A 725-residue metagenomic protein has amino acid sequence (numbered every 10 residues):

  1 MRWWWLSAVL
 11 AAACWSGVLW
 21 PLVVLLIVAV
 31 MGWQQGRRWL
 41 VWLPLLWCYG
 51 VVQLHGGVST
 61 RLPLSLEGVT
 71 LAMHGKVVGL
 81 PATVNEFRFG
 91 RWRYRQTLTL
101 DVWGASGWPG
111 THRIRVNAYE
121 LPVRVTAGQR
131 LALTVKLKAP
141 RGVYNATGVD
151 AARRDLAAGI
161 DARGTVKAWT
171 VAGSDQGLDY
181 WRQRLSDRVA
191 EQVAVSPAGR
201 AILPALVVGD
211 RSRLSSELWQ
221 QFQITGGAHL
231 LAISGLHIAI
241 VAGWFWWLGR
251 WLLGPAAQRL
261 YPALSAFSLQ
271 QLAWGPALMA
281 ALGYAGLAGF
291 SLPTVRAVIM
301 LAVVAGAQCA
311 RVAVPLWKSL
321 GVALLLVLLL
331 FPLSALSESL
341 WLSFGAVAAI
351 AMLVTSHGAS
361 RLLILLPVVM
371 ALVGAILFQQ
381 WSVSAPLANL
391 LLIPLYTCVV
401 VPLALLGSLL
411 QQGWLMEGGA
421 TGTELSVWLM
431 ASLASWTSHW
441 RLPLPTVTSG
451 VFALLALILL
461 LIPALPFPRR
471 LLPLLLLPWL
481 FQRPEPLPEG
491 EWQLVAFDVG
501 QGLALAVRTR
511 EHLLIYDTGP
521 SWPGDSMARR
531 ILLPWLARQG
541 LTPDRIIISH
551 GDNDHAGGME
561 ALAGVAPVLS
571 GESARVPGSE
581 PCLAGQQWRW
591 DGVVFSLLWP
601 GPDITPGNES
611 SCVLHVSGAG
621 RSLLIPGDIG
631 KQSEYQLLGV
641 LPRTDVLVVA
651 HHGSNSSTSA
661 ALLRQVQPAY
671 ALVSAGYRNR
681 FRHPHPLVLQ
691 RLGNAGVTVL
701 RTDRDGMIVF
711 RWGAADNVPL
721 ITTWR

Functional and structural regions predicted by a protein language model:
M1-T70, A157, R163-V171, G177-W181 (+5 more regions): N-terminal leader/targeting segments
W4-A11, A285-G286, F290-L457, Y635-L647 (+3 more regions): Internal transmembrane alpha-helical bundles of multi-pass membrane proteins
W15, A29-R38, L54, L248-A257 (+6 more regions): Structural signal for the C-terminal ends of transmembrane alpha-helices and the immediately following loop
P21-M31, L40-W47, R296-L301, L340-A349 (+3 more regions): Hydrophobic core segments of alpha-helical transmembrane domains in multi-pass membrane proteins
V23, G235-L248, S449-L460: Hydrophobic alpha-helical transmembrane segments
W47-H229, S526, R530-P534, R538-T542 (+2 more regions): Membrane-interface helix/helix-cap signal primarily in integral membrane proteins
D101-W103, G107, E120-T134, R153-R154 (+3 more regions): Non-globular, low-confidence helical/coil segments that flank catalytic cores
A157-A297, G306, R545, S622-G627 (+2 more regions): Aromatic-rich juxtamembrane segments at the membrane interface
